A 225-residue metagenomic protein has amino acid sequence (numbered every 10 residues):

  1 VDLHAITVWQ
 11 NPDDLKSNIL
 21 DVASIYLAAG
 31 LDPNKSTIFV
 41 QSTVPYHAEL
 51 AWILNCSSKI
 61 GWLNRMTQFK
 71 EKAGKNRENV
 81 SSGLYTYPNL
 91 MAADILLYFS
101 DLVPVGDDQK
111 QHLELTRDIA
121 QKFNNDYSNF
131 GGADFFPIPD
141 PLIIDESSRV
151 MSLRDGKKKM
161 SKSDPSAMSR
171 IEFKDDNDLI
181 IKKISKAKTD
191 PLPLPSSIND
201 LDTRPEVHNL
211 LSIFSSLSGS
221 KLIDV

Functional and structural regions predicted by a protein language model:
V1-A93: N-terminal Rossmann-like or analogous alpha/beta NTP/dinucleotide-binding catalytic cores that position adenine
D13-K16, K110-E114, K174, R204: Short, conserved loop/turn and helix-capping segments at secondary-structure boundaries that abut family-defining
A23, G30, S58-G61, S100 (+2 more regions): A generic secondary-structure signal for well-formed alpha-helical elements
Y26, L54, D108, K157 (+1 more regions): Divalent metal-coordination and catalytic microenvironments
L50, Y85, H112, I180 (+1 more regions): Catalytic-loop motifs flanking and including active-site residues across diverse enzymes
I60-N64, L97-P104, S215-V225: Short helix-capping/linker segments at secondary-structure and domain boundaries
G74-Y127, S152: Internal, conserved structured core segments that host functional sites
R117-V225: Conserved nucleotide- and phosphate/pyrophosphate-binding catalytic cores in adenylate/nucleotidyl-handling enzymes
